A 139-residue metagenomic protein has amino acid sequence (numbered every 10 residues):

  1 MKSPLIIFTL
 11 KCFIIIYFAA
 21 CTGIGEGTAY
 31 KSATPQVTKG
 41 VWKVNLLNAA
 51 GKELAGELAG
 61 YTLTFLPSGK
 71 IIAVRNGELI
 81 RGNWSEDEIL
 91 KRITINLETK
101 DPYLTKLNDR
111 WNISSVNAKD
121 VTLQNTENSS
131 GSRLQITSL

Functional and structural regions predicted by a protein language model:
M1-C21: Sec-dependent bacterial lipoprotein signal peptides
C21-N83, I89-L139: Lipid interaction determinants
